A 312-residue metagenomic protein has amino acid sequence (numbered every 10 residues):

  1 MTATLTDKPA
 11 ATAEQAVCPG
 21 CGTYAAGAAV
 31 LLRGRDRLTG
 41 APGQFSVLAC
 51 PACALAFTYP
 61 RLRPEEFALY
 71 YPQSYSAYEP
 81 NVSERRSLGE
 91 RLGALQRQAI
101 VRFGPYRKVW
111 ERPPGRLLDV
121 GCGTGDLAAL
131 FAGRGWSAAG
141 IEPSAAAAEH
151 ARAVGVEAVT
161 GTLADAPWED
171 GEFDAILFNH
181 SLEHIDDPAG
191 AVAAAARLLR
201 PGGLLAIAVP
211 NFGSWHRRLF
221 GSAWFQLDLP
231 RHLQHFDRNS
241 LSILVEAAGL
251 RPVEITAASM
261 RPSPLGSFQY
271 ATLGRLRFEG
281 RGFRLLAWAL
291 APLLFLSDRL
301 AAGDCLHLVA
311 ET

Functional and structural regions predicted by a protein language model:
T2-N179, A189-V192, A257-A258, R277 (+3 more regions): Conserved N-terminal segment of class I S-adenosyl-L-methionine
P19-G27, R238-A257, L286: A SAM-dependent methyltransferase catalytic signature shared across enzymes that methylate proteins
G34, A206-Q234, N239-V245, F268-T272: Short, glycine-/aromatic-enriched active-site segment of Class I SAM-dependent methyltransferases
R35-T39, L250-F278: Conserved catalytic loop of SAM-dependent methyltransferase domains
E79-R86, S263-L290: C-terminal helical/coil "lid" or tail adjacent to the Rossmann-like core of SAM-dependent
N179-H184, A208: Short catalytic micro-motifs in class I SAM-dependent methyltransferases
D186-G190, R217: Short N-terminal helix/helix-N-cap motif within the alpha/beta-hydrolase-1
A189-L204: A short glycine-rich, Lys/Arg-flanked "PGG" loop and its adjoining helix->strand segment in the class I
